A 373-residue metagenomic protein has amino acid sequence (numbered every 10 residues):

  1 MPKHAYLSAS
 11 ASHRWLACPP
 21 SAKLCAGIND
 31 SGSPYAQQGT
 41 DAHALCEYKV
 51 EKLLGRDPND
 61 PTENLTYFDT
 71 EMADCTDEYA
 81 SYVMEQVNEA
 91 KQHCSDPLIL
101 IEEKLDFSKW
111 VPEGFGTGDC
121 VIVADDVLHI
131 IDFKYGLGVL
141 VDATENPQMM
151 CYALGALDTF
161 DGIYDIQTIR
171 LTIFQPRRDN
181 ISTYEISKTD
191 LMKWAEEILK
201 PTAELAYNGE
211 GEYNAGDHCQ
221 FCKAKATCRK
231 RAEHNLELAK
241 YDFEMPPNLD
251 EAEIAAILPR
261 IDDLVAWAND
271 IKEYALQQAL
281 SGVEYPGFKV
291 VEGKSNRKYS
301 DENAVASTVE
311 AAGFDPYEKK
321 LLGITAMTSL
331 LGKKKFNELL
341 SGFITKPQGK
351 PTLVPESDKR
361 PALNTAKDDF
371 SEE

Functional and structural regions predicted by a protein language model:
M1-L128, T168-R170, I261: Metal-dependent nuclease catalytic cores that hydrolyze phosphodiester bonds in DNA/RNA, characterized by
S31, Y35, L140-D142, D250: Alpha-helix N-cap/helix-initiation motif
Q37, D96-E204, T328: Mg2+/Mn2+-dependent nuclease catalytic core
V50-L54, Y135, A153-D161, E204-Y207 (+6 more regions): Hydrophobic/aromatic-lined pockets within catalytic cores
T62-E71, H218, K225, L276-N303: Charge-rich, acidic-biased intrinsically disordered regions
R170, E196-D263, P361-E373: Short, charged, low-complexity amphipathic alpha-helix
K240-S295: Contiguous, amphipathic alpha-helical segments that mediate oligomerization or scaffolding in large protein assemblies
V283-E373: Charged, polyampholytic interaction/assembly segments that form long, compositionally biased interfaces
